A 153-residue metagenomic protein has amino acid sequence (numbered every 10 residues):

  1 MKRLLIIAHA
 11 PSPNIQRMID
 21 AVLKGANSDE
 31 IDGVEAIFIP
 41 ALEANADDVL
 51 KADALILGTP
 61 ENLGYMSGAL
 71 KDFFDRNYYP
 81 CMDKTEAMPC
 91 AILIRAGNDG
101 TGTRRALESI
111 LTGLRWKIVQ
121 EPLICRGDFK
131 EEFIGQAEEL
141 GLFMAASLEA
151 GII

Functional and structural regions predicted by a protein language model:
K2-N27: N-terminal beta1-alpha1 ligand-phosphate binding loop
I7, I39-A41, E121: Conserved beta-strand termini and adjacent loop/short-helix elements that scaffold enzyme active sites in alpha/beta
A10-P13, I94-D99, I124-K130: Short histidine/acidic/glycine/proline-rich micro-motifs that form metal- and phosphate-coordinating active-site loops
P13-R17, Y65, T101-G102, E132: Residues that form or flank phosphate/diphosphate-binding pockets in enzymes that use nucleotide phosphates
A26-G33, M82-K84: Short helix-capping segments at alpha-helix termini
N27-E30, N45, K117-I153: Glycine-rich phosphate/pyrophosphate-binding loop and the adjoining helix
D32-E43: A short beta-strand-loop structural module common to alpha/beta enzyme folds
A41-I118: Helix-loop-strand module that forms the ligand-binding subsite of alpha/beta enzymes
